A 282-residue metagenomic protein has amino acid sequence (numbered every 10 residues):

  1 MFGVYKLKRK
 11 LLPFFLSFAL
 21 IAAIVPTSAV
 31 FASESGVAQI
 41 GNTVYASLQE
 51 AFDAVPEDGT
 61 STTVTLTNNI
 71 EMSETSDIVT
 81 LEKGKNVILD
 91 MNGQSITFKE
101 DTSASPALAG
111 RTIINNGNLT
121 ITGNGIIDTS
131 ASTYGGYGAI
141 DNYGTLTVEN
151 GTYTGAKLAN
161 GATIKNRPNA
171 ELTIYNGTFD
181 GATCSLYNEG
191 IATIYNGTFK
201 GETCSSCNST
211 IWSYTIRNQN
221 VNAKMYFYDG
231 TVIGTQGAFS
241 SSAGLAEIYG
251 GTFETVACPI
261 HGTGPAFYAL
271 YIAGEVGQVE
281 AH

Functional and structural regions predicted by a protein language model:
V4-F15: Bacterial N-terminal signal peptides that target proteins for export
L16-I24: Hydrophobic core
I24-V37: Sec-dependent signal peptide cleavage junction
E34-T67: Acidic Gly/Asp/Thr-rich repetitive segments characteristic of extracellular carbohydrate-active and adhesion proteins
G59-T63, G84-N86, N222, V276: A general structural motif
T67-S73, G93: Generic short beta-strand segments
M72-I88, T97-T122, S130-L146, I164-P168 (+3 more regions): Extracellular beta-strand-rich solenoid/capping regions of secreted or surface-exposed proteins that bind or remodel
G93-L108, T120-G136, E149-G161, Y175-T183 (+5 more regions): Beta-strand-rich solenoid/repeat architectures in extracellular/passenger domains of polysaccharide-targeting enzymes
